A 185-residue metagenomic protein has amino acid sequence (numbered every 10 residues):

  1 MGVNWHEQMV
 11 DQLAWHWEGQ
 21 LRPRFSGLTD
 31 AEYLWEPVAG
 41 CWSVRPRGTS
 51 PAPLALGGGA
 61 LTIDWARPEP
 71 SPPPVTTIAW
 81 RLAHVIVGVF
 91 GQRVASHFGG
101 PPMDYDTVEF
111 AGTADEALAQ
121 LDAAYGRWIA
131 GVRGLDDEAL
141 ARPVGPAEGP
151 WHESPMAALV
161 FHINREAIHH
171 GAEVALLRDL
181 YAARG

Functional and structural regions predicted by a protein language model:
M1-T107, P146-G185: Short, contiguous alpha-helical
V108-A141, A158-I168: Acidic/histidine-rich alpha-helical segments that form the ligand environment of transition-metal centers
